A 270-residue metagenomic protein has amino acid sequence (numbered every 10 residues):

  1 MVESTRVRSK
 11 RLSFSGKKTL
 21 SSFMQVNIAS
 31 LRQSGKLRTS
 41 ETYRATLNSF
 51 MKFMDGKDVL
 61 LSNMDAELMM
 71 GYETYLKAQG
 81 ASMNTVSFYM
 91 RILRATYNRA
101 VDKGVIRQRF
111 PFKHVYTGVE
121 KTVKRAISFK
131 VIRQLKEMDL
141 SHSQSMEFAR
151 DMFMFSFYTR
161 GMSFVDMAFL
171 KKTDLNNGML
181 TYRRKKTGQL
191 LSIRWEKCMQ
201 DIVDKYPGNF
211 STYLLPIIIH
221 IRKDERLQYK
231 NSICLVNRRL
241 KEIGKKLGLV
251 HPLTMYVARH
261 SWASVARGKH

Functional and structural regions predicted by a protein language model:
V2, R6-Q79: Basic/aromatic-enriched alpha-helical hairpins
S49, A78-P111, R160-M162: N-terminal DNA-binding recognition helix of tyrosine site-specific recombinases/integrases
M70-G71, I106-D139, H220-R226: Flexible interdomain linker/hinge and immediately adjacent N-terminus of the catalytic tyrosine-recombinase domain
R94-A95, R150-S163, V265: Short pre-functional
I132, E196-V250: Active-site/catalytic core of tyrosine-dependent DNA strand-transfer enzymes
E137-M154: Conserved catalytic core of the tyrosine transesterase superfamily
H142-Q144, N237-H270: Short, basic (Lys/Arg/His-rich) helix/loop patches that form interaction surfaces in the mid-to-C-terminal regions
F169-K205: Conserved tyrosine-mediated DNA breakage-rejoining catalytic core shared by Y-recombinases
